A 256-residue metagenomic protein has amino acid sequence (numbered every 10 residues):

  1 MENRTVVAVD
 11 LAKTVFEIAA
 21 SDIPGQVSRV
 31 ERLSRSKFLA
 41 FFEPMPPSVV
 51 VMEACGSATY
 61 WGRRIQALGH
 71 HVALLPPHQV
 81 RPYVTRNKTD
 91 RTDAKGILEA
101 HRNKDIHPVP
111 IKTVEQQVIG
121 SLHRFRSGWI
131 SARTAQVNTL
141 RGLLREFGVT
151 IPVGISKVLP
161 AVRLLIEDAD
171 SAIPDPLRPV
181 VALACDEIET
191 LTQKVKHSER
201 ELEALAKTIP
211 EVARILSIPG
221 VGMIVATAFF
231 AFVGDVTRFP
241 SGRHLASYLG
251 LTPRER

Functional and structural regions predicted by a protein language model:
M1-R256: A detector of single, family-specific signature residues that are central to catalytic or substrate-handling motifs
